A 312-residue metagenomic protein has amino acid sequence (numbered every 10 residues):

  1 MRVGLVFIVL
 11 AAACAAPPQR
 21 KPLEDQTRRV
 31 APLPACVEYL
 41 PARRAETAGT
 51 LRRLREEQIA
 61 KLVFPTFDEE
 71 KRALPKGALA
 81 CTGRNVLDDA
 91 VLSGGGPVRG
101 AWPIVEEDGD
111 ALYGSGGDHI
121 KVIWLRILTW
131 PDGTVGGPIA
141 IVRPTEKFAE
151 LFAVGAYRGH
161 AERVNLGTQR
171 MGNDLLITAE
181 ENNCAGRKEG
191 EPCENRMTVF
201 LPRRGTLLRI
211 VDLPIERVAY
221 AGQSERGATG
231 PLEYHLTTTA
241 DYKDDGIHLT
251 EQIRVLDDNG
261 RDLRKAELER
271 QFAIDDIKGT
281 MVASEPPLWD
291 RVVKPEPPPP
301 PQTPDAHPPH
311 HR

Functional and structural regions predicted by a protein language model:
M1-I8: Sec-dependent signal peptide recognition, specifically the positively charged N-region followed immediately by
I8-A16: Hydrophobic h-region of N-terminal signal peptides that target proteins for export in Gram-negative bacteria
A15-V86, A185-R312: Acidic, small-residue rich beta-repeat scaffolds with periodic aromatic anchors
D88, I127-L151: Beta-propeller domains
G95-W102, E150-A156, V211: A short beta-strand motif characteristic of beta-propeller blades
G100-H119, R163-N173, T237-K243: Structural signature of eukaryotic scaffold interfaces centered on beta-propeller domains
H119-L128, G172-R187, D245-Q252: Short beta-strand elements that form the blades of beta-propeller/WD-repeat-like and other beta-sheet-rich scaffold
R158-G167, A219-Q223: Repeated scaffold domains used in trafficking and secretory/extracellular systems, primarily beta-propellers
